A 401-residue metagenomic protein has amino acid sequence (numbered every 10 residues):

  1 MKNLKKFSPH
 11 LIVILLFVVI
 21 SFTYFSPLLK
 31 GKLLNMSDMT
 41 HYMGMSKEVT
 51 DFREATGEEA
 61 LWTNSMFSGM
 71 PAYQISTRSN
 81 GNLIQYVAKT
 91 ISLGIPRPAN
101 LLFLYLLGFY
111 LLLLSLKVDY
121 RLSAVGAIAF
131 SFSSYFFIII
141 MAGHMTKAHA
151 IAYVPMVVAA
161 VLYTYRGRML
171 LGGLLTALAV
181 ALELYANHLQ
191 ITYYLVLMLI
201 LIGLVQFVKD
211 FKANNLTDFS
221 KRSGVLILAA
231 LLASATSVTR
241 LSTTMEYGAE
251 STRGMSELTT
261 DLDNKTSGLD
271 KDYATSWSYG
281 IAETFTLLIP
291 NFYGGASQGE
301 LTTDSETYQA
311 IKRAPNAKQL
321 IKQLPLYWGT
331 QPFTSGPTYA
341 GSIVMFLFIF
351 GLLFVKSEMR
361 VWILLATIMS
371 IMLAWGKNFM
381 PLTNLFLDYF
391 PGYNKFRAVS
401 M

Functional and structural regions predicted by a protein language model:
M1-F7, L162-G173, L204-K221, V355-S357 (+1 more regions): Membrane-interface junctions at the ends of membrane-embedded or membrane-associated helices
M1-Y24, S220-A230, I349: Start-transfer (signal-anchor) and selected internal transmembrane alpha helices of multi-pass inner/ER membrane
K5-S8, F211-G224, D304, A310-K322 (+1 more regions): Membrane-interface helix-loop-helix junctions at transmembrane boundaries of multi-pass membrane enzymes, predominantly
S21-F109, I128-I151, N264-S342, L373-V399: Membrane-interface coil-to-helix junctions
P96-K117, L122, T334-M369: Selective detector of the "anchor" transmembrane alpha-helix that sits immediately C-terminal
G108-S115, R121-K209, R222-T244: Membrane-embedded helix bundles of polyisoprenyl
G143, M198-L201, M245-D261, L385-F390: Short secondary-structure boundary/capping segments
F219-I281, N291: Polar, glycine-rich mid-to-C-terminal structural blocks that act as macromolecule-binding/assembly scaffolds
